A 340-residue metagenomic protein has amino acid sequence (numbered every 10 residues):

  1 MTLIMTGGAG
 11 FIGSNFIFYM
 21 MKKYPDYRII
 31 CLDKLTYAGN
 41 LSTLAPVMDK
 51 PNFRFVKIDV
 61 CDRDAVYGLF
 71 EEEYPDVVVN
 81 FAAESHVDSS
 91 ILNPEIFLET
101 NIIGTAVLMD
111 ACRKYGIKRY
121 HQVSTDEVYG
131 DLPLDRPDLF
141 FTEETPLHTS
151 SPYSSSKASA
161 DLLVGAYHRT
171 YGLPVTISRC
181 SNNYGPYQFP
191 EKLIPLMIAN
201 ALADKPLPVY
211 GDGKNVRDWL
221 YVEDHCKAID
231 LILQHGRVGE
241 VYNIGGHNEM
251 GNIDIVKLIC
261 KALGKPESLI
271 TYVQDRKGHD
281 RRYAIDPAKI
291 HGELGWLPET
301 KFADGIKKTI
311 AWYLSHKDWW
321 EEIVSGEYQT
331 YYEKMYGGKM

Functional and structural regions predicted by a protein language model:
M1-N183, Y313-H316, E322-M340: N-terminal Rossmann-like NAD(P)+-binding domain of SDR-like oxidoreductases, especially those catalyzing
I12, A38-G39, D64, Q188 (+2 more regions): Residues that form or flank phosphate/diphosphate-binding pockets in enzymes that use nucleotide phosphates
I17, I29, I58, P195 (+1 more regions): C-terminal substrate-binding subdomain of Rossmann-fold SDR/epimerase-dehydratase oxidoreductases
L35, N182-G185, N215-V216, R276-K277: Short histidine/acidic/glycine/proline-rich micro-motifs that form metal- and phosphate-coordinating active-site loops
V47, D135-R136, P190-I198, Q274: A glycine/serine/threonine-rich, flexible loop-to-helix segment that serves as the NAD(P) cofactor-binding "lid"
A65, I96, I103, P146 (+4 more regions): Residue-level recognition of oxygen-bearing side chains
P137, T149-S156, P186, P190-I194 (+1 more regions): The catalytic Tyr-centered alpha-helix of NAD(P)H-dependent dehydrogenases
S159, L163, Y167, M197 (+2 more regions): Hydrophobic alpha-helix immediately C-terminal to the catalytic Tyr-X-X-X-Lys motif of short-chain
